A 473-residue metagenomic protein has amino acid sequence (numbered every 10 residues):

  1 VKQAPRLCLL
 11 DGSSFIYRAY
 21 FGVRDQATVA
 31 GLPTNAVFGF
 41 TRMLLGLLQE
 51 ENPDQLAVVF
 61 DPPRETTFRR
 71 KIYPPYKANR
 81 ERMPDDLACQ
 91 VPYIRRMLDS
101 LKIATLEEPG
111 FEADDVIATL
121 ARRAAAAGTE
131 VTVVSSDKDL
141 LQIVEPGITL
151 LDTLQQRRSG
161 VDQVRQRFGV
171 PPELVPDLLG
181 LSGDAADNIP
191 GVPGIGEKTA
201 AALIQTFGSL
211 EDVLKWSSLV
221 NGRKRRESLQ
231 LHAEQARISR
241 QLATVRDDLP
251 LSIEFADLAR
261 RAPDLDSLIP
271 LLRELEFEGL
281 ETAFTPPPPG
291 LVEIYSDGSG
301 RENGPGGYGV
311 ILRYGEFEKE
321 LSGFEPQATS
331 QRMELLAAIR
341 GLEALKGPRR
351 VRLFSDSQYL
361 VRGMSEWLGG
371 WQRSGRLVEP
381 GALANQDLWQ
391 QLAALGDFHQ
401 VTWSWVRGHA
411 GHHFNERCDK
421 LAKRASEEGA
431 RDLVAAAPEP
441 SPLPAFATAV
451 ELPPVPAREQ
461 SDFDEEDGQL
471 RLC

Functional and structural regions predicted by a protein language model:
K2-A4, N52-D54, I103, A126 (+2 more regions): Non-catalytic nucleic-acid-binding/docking modules located in mid-to-C-terminal regions of nucleic-acid enzymes
K2-V134, K138-G160, Q235-I238, T244-S252: Noncatalytic, basic helical substrate-engagement surface that gates or grips nucleic-acid strands
Q3, L275-P289, E439-C473: Acidic, low-complexity intrinsically disordered tails
L32-N35, D85, P326-E334, G381: Active-site beta-loop-alpha junctions of metal-dependent nucleic acid enzymes, especially the RNase H-like/DDE
R69-P75, G309-R313, M364-G370: Short, flexible, mixed-charge acidic loops at enzyme active sites
P74-R80, E318-K319, L368-V378: Short glycine/proline- and charge-enriched loop/turn segments that cap or connect secondary-structure elements
P288-L336, R340-R349, E427-R431, A435-A437 (+4 more regions): RNase H-like nuclease fold core
Y295-N303, I339-R417: RNase H catalytic domain
